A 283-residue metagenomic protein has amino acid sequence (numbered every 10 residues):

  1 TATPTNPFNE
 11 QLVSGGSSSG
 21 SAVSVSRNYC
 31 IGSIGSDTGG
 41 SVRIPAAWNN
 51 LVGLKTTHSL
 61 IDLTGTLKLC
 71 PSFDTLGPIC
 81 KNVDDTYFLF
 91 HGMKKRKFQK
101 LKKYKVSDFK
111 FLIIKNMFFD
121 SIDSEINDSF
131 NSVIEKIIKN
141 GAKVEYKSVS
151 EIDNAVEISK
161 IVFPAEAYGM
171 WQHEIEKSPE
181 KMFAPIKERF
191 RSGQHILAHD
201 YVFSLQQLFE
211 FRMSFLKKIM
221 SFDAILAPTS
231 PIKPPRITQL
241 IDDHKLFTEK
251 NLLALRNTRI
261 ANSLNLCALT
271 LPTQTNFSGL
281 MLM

Functional and structural regions predicted by a protein language model:
T1-F90, N262-Q274, G279-M283: Short glycine/serine-rich loop segments
P4, V202-F203, P234-L255: Short, surface-exposed loop/helix-turn segments at secondary-structure junctions that function as lids/hinges flanking
I31, D223-I225: Conserved acidic residues
T75, G92-I161, M182-F183, H195: Gly/Ser-rich, acidic/histidine-flanked active-site/gating loops
D108-K110, V162-L216, P228, C267-M281: Short helix-loop capping/hinge segments that flank enzyme active sites or metal/cofactor-binding pockets
M117, S230-K233: Short glycine-rich anion-binding loops that position phosphate/pyrophosphate groups of nucleotides and phosphorylated
S124-S148, Q172-K177, Y201, L205-F222: Acyltransferase
L216, T248-P272: Small-aliphatic-rich amphipathic alpha-helix that forms the alpha element of a beta-alpha
